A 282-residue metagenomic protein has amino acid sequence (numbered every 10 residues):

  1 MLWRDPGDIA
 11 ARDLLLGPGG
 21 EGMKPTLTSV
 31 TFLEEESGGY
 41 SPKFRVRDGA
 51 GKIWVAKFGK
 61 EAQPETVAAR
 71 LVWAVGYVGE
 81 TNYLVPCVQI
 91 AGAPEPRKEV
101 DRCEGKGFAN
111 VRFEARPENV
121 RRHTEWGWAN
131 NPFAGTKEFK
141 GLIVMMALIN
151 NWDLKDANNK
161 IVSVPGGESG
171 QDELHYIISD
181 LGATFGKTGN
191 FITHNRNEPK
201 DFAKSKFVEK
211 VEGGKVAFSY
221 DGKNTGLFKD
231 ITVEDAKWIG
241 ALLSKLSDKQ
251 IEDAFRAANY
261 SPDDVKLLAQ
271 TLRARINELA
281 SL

Functional and structural regions predicted by a protein language model:
M1-E34, N195-D221, E234-D235: Terminal transmembrane helix and immediately flanking juxtamembrane interfaces of multi-pass membrane proteins
M1-L33, D48-A50, K245-L282: Regulatory N- and C-terminal appendages and interdomain linkers associated with kinase/kinase-like NTP transferase
G17-W128: Conserved ATP-binding subdomain of kinase catalytic cores across diverse folds
K43, E65, A69, L142-M145 (+3 more regions): Extracytoplasmic/secreted envelope proteins and their assembly/folding machinery, especially bacterial periplasmic
D48-A50, V75-G76, M146-W152, I276-A280: Sec/Tat-exported extracytoplasmic proteins
P64-E65, R70, R121-R196: Conserved kinase catalytic-core segment
G166-L282: C-terminal catalytic region of ATP-dependent kinase domains
